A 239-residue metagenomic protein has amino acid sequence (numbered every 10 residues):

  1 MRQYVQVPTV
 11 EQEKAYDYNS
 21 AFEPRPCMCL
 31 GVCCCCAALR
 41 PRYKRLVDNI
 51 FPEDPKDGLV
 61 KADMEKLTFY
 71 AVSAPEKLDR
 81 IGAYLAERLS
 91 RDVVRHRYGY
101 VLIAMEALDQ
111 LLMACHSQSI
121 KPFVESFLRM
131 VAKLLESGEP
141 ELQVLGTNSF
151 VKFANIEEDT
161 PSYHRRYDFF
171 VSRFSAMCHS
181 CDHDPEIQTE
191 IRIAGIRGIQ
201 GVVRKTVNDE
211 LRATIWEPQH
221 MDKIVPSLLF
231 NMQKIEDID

Functional and structural regions predicted by a protein language model:
R2-R91: N-terminal "cap/leader" segments of large eukaryotic alpha-helical scaffolds
N19-P24, P52-T68, I81-R88, R97-L112 (+4 more regions): HEAT-repeat alpha-solenoid elements in large eukaryotic scaffold proteins
M28-C36, L67-L78, V93-R97, C115-V124 (+5 more regions): HEAT/armadillo-like alpha-solenoid scaffolds in large eukaryotic assembly and transport factors
R42, L46, Y84, R173 (+2 more regions): Charge-rich, solvent-exposed alpha-helical interaction surfaces
D48, S90, D109, V131-A132: Amphipathic alpha-helical repeat scaffolds
V151, S175, Q200, P226-L229 (+1 more regions): A broadly conserved amphipathic alpha-helix scaffold signal in soluble, globular proteins
